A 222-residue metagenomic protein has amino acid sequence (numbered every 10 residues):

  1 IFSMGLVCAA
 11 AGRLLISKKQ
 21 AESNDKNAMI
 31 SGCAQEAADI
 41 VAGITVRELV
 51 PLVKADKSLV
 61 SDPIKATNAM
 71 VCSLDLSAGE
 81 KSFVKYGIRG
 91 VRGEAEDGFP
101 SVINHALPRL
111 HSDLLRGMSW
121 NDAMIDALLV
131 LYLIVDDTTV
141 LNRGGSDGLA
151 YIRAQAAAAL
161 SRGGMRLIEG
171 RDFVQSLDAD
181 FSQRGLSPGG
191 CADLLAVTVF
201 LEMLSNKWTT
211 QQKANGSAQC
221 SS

Functional and structural regions predicted by a protein language model:
F2-A179, Q183, E202-S222: Phosphate-rich cofactor/ligand-interacting catalytic cores and adjacent structured alpha/beta frameworks
V199: Active-site proximal loops enriched in glycine and acidic residues that flank catalytic Cys/His/Asp and coordinate
